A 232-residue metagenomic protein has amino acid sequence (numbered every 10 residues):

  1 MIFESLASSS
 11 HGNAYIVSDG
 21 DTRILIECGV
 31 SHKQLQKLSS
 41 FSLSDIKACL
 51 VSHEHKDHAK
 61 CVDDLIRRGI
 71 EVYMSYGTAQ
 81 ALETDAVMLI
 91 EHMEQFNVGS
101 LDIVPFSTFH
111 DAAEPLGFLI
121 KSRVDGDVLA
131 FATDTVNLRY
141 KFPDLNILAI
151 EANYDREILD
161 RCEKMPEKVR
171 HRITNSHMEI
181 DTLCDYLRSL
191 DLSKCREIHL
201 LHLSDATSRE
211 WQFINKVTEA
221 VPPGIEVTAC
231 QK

Functional and structural regions predicted by a protein language model:
M1-S39, L116-D134, I147: Conserved beta-strand hairpin/beta-sheet module of binuclear metal-dependent hydrolase folds, prominently
V17, E27, H53, V72 (+6 more regions): Divalent metal-coordination and catalytic microenvironments
L25-E27, C49-V51, G69-Y76, M88-L89 (+1 more regions): Short, hydrophobic beta-strand segments that form beta-sheet elements in well-ordered domains
S31-G77: Active-site metal-binding motif and surrounding structural segment of the metallo-beta-lactamase
H55-A59, Q80-A81, A112-A113, L138-Y140 (+2 more regions): Active-site environment of divalent metal-dependent phosphoester hydrolases
K60-G69, T84-D85, S208-K216: Metal-dependent catalytic neighborhoods of phosphoester/phosphodiester hydrolases
Y73-G126: Metallo-beta-lactamase
P143-Q231: Cap/insert and terminal regions of metallo-dependent hydrolase folds
